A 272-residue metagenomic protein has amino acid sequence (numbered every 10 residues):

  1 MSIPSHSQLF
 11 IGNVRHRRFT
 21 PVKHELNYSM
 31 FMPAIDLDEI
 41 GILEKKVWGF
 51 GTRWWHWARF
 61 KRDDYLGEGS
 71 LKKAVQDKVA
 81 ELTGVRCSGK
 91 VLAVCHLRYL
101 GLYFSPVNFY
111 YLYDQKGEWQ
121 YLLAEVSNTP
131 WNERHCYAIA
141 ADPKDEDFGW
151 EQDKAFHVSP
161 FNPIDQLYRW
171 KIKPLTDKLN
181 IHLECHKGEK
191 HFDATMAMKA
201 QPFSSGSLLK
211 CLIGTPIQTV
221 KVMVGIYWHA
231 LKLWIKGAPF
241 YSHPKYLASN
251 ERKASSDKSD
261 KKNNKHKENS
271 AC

Functional and structural regions predicted by a protein language model:
M1-C272: Mature, function-bearing regions of proteins
